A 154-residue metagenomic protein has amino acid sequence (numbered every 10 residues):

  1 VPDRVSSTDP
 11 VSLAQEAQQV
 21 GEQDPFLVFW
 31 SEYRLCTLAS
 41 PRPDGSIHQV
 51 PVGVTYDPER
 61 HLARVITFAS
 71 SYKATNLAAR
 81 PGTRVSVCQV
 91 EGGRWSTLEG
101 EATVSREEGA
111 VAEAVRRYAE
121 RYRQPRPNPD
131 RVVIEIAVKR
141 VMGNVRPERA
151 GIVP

Functional and structural regions predicted by a protein language model:
V1-G21, G92-P154: Charged, gly/pro-rich active-site loop segments
T8-S40: Short, conserved active-site entrance elements at the starts or edges of catalytic domains
F26, R34, H61, R94 (+1 more regions): A generic secondary-structure signal marking the coil-to-beta-strand transition
L27-V28, T55, C88, Q124-R126: Short secondary-structure boundary/capping segments
Y33-A69, R84-C88, T97-E99: Short beta-strand segments
R80-P81: Acidic-histidine catalytic/liganding microenvironments
